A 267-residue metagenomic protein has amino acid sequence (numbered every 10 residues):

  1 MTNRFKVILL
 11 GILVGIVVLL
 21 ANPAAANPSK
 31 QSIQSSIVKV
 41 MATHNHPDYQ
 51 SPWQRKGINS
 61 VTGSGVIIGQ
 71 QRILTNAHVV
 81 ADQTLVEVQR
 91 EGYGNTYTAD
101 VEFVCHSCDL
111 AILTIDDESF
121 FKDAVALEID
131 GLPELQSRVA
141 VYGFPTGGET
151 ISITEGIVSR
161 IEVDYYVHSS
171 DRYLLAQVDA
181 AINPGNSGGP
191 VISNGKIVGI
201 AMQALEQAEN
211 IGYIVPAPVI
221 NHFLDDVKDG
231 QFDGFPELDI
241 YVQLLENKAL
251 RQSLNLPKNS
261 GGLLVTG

Functional and structural regions predicted by a protein language model:
M1-F5: N-terminal secretory signal peptides that target proteins for export/translocation
L10-L19: Bacterial N-terminal signal peptides
A24-N76, L85, E134, F223-D226 (+2 more regions): N-terminal activation segment of mature serine protease catalytic domains
P28-S32, V40, D117, F121 (+2 more regions): C-terminal cap/linker of serine protease catalytic domains
S36-A42, D48-R55, D116-A126, S152-E209 (+3 more regions): Active-site region of chymotrypsin-like
H46, G69-I151, P184, A208: Conserved active-site neighborhood of the chymotrypsin/trypsin-like protease fold
T62, D130-E134, G148, S152 (+3 more regions): Soluble non-cytosolic domains of exported or imported proteins
G65-I67, A99-V101, V158, V265: Conserved hydrophobic positions within beta-strands
